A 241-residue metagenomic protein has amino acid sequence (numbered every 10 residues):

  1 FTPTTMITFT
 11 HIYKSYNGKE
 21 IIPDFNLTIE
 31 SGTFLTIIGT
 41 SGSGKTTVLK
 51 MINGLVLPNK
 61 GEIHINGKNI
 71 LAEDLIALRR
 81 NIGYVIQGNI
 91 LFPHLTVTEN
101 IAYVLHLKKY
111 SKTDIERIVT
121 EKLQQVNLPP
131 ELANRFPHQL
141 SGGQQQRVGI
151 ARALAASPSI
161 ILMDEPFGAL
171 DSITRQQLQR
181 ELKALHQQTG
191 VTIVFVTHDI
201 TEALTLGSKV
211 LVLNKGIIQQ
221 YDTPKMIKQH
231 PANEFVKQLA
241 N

Functional and structural regions predicted by a protein language model:
N53: Helix-to-loop junction immediately C-terminal to a conserved catalytic motif
I70-G83, L107, I227-P231: ABC ATPase NBD coupling module
H106, T113-E131, A184: Conserved ABC ATPase "signature" region
F136-L140, Q144: Conserved ABC ATPase signature
S157: Conserved catalytic motifs of ABC-family nucleotide-binding domains
K215-G216: Conserved ABC ATPase "signature" C-loop
Y221-D222, H230: ABC ATPase "signature
